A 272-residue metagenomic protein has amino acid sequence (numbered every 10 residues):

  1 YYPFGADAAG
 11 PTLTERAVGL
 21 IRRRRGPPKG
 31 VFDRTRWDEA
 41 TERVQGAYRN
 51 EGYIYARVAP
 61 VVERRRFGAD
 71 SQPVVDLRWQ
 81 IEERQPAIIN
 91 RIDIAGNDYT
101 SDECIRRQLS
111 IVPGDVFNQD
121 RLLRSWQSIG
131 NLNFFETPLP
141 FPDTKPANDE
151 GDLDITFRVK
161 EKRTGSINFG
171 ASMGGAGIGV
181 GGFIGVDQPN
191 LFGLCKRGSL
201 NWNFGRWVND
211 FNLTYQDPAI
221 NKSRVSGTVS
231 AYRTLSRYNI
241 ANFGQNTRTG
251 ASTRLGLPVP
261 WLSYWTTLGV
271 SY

Functional and structural regions predicted by a protein language model:
Y1-L132, E136-D154, V159, T164 (+2 more regions): Interaction-mediating elements
G10-G19, R57, Y99, D115-Y272: Gram-negative/organellar outer-membrane beta-barrel architecture
